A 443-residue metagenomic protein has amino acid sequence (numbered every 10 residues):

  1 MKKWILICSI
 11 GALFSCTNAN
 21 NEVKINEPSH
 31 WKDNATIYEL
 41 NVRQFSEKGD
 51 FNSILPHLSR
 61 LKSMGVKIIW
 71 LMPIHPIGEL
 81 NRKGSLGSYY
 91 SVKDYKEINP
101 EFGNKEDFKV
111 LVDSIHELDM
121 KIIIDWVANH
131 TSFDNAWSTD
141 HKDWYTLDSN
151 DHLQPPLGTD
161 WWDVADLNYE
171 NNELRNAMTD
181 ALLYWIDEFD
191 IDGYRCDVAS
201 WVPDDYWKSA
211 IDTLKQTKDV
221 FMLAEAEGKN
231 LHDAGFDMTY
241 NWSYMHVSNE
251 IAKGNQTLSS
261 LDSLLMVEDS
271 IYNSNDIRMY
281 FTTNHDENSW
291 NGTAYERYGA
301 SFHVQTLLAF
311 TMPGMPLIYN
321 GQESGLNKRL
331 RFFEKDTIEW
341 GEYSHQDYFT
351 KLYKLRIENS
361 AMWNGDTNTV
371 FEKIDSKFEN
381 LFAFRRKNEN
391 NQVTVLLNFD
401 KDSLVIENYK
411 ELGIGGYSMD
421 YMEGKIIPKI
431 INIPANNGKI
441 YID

Functional and structural regions predicted by a protein language model:
K2-I7: Sec-dependent signal peptide recognition, specifically the positively charged N-region followed immediately by
F14-S15: C-terminal motif of bacterial Sec signal peptides marking the signal peptidase cleavage site
N20-I37, R43-I68, P73-F189, S209-Q216 (+1 more regions): Substrate-binding/active-site clefts of carbohydrate-active enzymes
D187, D197-R278, L308, G325-L355 (+6 more regions): Active-site-proximal helices and loops of the catalytic beta/alpha 8
M279-Y343: Aromatic/acidic polysaccharide-binding cleft in carbohydrate-active enzymes
K373-K410: Carbohydrate-binding surface patches
K410-G424: Solvent-exposed beta-hairpin/edge-strand motifs
P428-D443: C-terminal beta-strand-rich structural cap/linker in extracellular carbohydrate-active enzymes
